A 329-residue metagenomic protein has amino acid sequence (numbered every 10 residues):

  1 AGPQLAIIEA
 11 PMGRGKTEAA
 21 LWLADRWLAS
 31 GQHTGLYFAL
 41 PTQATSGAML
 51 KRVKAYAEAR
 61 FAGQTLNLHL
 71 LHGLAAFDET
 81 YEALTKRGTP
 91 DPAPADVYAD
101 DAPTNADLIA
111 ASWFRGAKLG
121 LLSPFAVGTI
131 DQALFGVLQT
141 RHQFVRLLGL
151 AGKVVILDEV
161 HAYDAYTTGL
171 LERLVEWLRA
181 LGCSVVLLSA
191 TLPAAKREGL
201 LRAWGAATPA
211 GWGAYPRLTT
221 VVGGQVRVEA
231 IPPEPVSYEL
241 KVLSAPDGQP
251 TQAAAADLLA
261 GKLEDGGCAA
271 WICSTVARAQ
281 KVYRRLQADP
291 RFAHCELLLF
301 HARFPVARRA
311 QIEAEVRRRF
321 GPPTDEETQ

Functional and structural regions predicted by a protein language model:
A1-Q329: N-terminal helicase ATP-binding lobe
